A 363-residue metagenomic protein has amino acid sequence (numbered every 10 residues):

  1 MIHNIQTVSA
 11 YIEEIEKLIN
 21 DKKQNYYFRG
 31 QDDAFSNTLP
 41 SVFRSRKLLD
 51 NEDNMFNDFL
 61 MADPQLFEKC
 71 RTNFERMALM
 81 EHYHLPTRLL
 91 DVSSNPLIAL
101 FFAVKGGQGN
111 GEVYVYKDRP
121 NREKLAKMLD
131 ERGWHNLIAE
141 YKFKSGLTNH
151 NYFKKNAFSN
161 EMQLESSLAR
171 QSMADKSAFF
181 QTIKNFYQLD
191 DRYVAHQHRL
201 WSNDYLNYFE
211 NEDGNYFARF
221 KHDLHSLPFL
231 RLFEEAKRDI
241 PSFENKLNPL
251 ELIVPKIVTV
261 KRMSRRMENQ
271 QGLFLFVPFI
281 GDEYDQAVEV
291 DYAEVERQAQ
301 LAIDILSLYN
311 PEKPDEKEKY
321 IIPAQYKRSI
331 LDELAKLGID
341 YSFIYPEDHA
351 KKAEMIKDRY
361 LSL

Functional and structural regions predicted by a protein language model:
M1-L363: Catalytic-core elements of nucleic-acid end-processing and repair enzymes
